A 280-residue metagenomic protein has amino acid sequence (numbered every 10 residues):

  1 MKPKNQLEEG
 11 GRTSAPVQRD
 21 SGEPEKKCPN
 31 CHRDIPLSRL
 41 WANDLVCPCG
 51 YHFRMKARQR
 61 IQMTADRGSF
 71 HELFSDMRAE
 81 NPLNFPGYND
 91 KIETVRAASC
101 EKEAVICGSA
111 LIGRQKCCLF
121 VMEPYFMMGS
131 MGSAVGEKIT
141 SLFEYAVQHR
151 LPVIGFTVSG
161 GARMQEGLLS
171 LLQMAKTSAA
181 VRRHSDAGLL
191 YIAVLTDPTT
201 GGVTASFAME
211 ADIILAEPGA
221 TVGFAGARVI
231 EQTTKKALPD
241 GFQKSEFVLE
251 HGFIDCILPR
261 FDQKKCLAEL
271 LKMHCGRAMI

Functional and structural regions predicted by a protein language model:
M1-E101, S109, L270-I280: Intrinsically disordered, low-complexity segments enriched in small/flexible residues
C47, L119, A146, I154 (+4 more regions): Hydrophobic alpha-helical segments that mediate membrane insertion or helix-helix packing
K91-E93, A98-A104, G129-E144: Glycine-rich anion/phosphate-binding loops
G108-L111, I213: Short beta-strand elements
A110-M122, K138-A162: A structural preference for short, pocket-lining loop segments at secondary-structure junctions
P124-L142, F156-S159, L169-A180: Conserved mixed alpha/beta catalytic, RNA-binding, or beta-rich assembly cores of soluble enzyme, regulatory
G160-M279: Conserved catalytic cores of soluble enzyme domains, especially glycine-rich substrate-binding beta-alpha loops
